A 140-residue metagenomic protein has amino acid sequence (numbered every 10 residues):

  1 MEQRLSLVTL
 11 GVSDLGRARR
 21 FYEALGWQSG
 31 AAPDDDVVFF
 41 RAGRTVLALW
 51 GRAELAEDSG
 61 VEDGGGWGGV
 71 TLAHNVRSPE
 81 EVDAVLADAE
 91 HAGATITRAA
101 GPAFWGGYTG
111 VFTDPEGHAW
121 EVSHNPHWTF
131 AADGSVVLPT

Functional and structural regions predicted by a protein language model:
M1-R20, G69-H74, P126-T140: N-terminal beta-strand motif that seeds the catalytic metal site of vicinal oxygen chelate
R4-S13, R41, G60-D88, Y108-T113: Vicinal oxygen chelate
S6, Q28, T95: Short acidic/polar active-site loop segments enriched in Thr and Asp
L10-A56: Core segments of cupin and vicinal oxygen chelate
T45, R52, N75-P79, P115 (+1 more regions): Beta-hairpin (beta-strand-turn-beta-strand) motif
V46, G69, A119: A residue-level signal for beta-strand positions that form part of recognition/binding surfaces within mature
E54-G60, T129-A131: A short, acidic/glycine-rich surface segment
L86-T140: Vicinal oxygen chelate
